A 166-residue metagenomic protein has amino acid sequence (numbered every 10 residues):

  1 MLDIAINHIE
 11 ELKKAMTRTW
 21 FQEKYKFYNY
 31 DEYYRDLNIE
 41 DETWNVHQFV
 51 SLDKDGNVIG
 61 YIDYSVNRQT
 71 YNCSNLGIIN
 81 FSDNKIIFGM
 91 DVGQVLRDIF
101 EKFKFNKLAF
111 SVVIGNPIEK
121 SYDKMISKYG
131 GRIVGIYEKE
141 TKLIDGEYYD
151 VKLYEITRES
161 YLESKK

Functional and structural regions predicted by a protein language model:
M1-M16, Q48-K166: Acyl-donor (CoA/ACP) binding surface of acyl/acetyltransferases
K14-D31: Helix-loop element at the rim of GNAT/NAT acetyltransferase active sites that forms part of the acceptor-substrate
K26-F49, D53: Active-site rim helix/loop that mediates acceptor-substrate recognition in acyltransferases
